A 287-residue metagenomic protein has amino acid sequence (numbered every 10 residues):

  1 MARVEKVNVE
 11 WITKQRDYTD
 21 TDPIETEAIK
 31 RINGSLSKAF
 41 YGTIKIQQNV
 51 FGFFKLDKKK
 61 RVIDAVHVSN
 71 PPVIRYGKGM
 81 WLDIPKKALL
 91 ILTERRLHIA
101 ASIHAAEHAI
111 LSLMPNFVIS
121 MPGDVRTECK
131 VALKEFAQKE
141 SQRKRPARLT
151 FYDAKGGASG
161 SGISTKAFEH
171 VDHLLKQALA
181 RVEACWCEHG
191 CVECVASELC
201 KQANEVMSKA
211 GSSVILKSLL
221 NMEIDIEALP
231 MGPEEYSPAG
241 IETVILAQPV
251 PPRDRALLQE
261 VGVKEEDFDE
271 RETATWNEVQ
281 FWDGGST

Functional and structural regions predicted by a protein language model:
M1-T287: Extended, highly charged accessory segments
